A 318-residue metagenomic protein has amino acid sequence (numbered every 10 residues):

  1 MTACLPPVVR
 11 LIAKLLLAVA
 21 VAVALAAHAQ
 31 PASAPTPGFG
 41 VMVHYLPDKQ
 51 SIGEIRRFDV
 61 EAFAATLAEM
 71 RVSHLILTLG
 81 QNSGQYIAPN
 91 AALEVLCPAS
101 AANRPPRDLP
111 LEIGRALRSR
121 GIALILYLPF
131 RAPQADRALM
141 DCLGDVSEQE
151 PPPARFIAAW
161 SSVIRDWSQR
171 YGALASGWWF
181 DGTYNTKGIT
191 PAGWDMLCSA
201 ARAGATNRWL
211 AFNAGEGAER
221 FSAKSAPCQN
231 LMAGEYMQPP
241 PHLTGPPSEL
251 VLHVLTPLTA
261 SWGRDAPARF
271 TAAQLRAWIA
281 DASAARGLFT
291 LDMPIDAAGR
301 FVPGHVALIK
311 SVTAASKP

Functional and structural regions predicted by a protein language model:
M1-R10: N-terminal secretory signal peptides that target proteins for export/translocation
I12-A24: Bacterial N-terminal signal peptides
Q30-P318: Mature catalytic domains of secreted/periplasmic carbohydrate-active enzymes
